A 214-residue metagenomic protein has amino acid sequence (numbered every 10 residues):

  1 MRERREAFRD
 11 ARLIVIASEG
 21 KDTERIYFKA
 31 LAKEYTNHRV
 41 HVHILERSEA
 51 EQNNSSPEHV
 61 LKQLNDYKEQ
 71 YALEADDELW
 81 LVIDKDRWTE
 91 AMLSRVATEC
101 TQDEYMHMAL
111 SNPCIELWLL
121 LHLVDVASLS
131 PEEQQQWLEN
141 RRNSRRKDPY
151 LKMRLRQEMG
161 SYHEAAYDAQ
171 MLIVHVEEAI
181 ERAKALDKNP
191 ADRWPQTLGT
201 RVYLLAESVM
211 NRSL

Functional and structural regions predicted by a protein language model:
R2-A11, I26-A50, K68-W80, K85-L214: C-terminal accessory helical subdomains adjacent to catalytic cores in phosphodiester- and nucleotide-handling enzymes
L13-A17: Conserved beta-strand elements of the Class I
S18-E19, I83: Conserved residues at beta->alpha junctions
G20, E24, Q52-L61, T197-R201: Phosphate/oxyanion-binding active-site loops and adjacent basic polyanion-contact surfaces
K62-Y67: Alpha-helical scaffolding within the catalytic cores of extracellular/periplasmic polymer-degrading hydrolases
